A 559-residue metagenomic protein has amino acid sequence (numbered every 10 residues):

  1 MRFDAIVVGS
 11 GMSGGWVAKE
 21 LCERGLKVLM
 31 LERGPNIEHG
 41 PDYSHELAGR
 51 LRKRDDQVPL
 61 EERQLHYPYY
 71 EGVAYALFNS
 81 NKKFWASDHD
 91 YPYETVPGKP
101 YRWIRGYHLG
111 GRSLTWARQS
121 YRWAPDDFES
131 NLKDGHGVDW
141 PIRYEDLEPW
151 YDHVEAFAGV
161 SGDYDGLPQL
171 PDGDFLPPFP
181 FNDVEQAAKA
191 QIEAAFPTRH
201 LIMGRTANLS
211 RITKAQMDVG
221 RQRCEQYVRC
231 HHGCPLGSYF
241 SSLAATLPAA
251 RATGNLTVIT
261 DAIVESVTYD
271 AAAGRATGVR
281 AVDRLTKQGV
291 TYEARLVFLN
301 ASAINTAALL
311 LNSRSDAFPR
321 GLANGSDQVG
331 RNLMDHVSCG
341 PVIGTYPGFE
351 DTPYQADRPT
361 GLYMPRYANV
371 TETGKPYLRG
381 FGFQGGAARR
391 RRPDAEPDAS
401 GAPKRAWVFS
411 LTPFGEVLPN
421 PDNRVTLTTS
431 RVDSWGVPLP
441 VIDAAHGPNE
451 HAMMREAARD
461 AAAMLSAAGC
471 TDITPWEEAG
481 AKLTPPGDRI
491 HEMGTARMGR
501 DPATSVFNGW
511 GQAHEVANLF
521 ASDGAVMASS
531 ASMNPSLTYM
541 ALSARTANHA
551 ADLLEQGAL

Functional and structural regions predicted by a protein language model:
A5-M30: N-terminal Rossmann-like FAD-binding beta1-loop-alpha1 element of flavoenzymes
V7, G11-M12, D183, I304 (+1 more regions): Residue-level detector of alpha-helix initiation sites
E23, K27, G34-R54, L236 (+7 more regions): Glycine-rich loop(s) and the adjacent beta-strand/alpha-helix scaffold that form part
H39-D42, S161-G173, T471-K482, Q556-L559: Short, glycine/acidic-rich hinge or "gate" loops at secondary-structure transitions that mediate conformational
R54-S87, Y91-R102, Y107-H108, W116-R122 (+3 more regions): Conserved redox-cofactor binding core of oxidoreductases
K82-R112, W116-A117, R122, G135 (+5 more regions): FAD cofactor-binding and catalytic pocket of flavoenzymes
I202-S210, Y227-C230, I259, E265-T268 (+5 more regions): A glycine-rich dinucleotide-binding beta-alpha-beta segment and adjacent secondary-structure elements that constitute
S529-A547: A conserved FAD-binding loop/helix module that cradles the flavin
